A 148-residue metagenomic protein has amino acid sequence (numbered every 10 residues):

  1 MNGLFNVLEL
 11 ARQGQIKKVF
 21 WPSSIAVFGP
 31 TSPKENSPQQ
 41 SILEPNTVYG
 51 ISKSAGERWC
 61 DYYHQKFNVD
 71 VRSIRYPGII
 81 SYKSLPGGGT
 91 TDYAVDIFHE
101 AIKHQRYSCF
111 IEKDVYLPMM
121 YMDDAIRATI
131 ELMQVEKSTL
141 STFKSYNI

Functional and structural regions predicted by a protein language model:
N2-N6, K18, S41, A55-G56 (+1 more regions): Conserved cofactor-binding/catalytic machinery of classical short-chain dehydrogenase/reductase
G3-A11, W59-C60, A128, L132: Hydrophobic positions on the long internal alpha-helix of Rossmann-like NAD(P)-dependent oxidoreductase domains
F5-V48: Conserved Rossmann-fold NAD(P)-dependent oxidoreductase catalytic core, especially the SDR/UDP-sugar
Q13-G14, V48, W59-V71, E100 (+1 more regions): Active-site-adjacent segment of SDR/Rossmann-fold oxidoreductases
S23-S24, E57-K83: Conserved beta-loop-beta element that borders a ligand/cofactor-binding pocket
N46, P77-T91, I111-D123: Glycine-rich "substrate-gating" loop/helix at the edge of Rossmann-like oxidoreductase active sites
S52: Active-site helix of classical SDR
A94-S108, L117-S145: Alpha-helical substrate-binding/gating segment
